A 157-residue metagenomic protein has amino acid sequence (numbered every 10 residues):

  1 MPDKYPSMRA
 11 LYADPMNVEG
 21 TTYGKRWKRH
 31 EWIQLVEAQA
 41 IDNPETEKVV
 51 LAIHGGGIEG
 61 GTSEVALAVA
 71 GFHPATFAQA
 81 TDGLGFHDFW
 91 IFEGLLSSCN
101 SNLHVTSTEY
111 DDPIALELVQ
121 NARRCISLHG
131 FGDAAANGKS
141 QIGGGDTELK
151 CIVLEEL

Functional and structural regions predicted by a protein language model:
M1-L157: N-terminal catalytic or cofactor-binding beta/alpha core of small enzyme domains
